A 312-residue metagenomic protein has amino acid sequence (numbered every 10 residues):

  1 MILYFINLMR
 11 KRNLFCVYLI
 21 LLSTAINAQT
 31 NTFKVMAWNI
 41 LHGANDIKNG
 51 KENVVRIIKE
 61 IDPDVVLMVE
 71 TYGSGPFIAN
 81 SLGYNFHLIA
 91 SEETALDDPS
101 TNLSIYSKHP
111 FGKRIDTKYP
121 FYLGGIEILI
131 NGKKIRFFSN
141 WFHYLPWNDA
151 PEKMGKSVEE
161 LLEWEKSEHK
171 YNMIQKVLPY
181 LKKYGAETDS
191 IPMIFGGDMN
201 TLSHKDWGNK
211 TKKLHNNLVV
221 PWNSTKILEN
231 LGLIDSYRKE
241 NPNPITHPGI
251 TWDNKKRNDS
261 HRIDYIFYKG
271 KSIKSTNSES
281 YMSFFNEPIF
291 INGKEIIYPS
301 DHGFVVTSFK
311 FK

Functional and structural regions predicted by a protein language model:
F5, R10-R12, I26-L82, A95 (+4 more regions): N-terminal, active-site-proximal structural segment of metallo-dependent hydrolase catalytic domains
L19-N27: Hydrophobic h-region of N-terminal signal peptides that target proteins for export in Gram-negative bacteria
K34-A37, V65-V69, S104-I105, R136-S139 (+3 more regions): Structural recognition of the beta-strand scaffold that forms the well-ordered cores of secreted hydrolase catalytic
I47, V65-P151: Structured beta-strand-rich core segments of catalytic domains in phosphoester-bond hydrolases
G50-V54, T71-I78, N102, K170-Y180 (+1 more regions): Stable alpha-helical elements in mature extracytoplasmic
T117, K183-M193, N200-K312: Metal-dependent phosphoester-hydrolase catalytic domains
N148-E168: A solvent-exposed, charged loop/short amphipathic helix patch at secondary-structure junctions
E163-D189: A long, amphipathic alpha-helix that forms part of the scaffold/cap immediately adjacent to metal-dependent active
